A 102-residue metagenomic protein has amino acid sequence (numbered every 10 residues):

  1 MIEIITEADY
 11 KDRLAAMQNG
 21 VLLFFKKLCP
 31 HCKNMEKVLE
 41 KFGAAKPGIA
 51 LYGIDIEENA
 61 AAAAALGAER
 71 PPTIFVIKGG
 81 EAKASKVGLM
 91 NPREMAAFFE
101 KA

Functional and structural regions predicted by a protein language model:
M1-D12: N-terminal "domain-start" segment that seeds a small globular fold
I4-T6, F24, G43, P47-A61: Thiol-based oxidoreductase modules, predominantly thioredoxin-like and allied folds used for disulfide exchange
D12-R13, A62-L66, F98: CheY-like receiver
A15-K27: Short active-site neighborhood of thiol/selenol oxidoreductases, capturing the structured segment around
C29-C32, I74: The canonical Cys-X-X-Cys-His
K33-A45: Typically the conserved alpha-helix immediately C-terminal to a functionally engaged Cys/Sec in thioredoxin-like
L66-F75: Structural micro-motif
F75-A102: Non-catalytic, surface beta->alpha helical segment in thiol-disulfide oxidoreductase systems
